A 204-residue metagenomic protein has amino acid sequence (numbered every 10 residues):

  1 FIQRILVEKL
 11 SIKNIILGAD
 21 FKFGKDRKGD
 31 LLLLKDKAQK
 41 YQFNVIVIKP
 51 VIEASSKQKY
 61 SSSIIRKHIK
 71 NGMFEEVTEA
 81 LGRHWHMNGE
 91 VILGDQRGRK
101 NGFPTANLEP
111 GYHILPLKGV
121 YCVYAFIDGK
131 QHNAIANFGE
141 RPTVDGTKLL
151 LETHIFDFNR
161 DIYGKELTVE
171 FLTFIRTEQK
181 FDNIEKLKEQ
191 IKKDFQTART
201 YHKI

Functional and structural regions predicted by a protein language model:
F1-Y41: N-terminal Rossmann-like or analogous alpha/beta NTP/dinucleotide-binding catalytic cores that position adenine
A19-F21, K49, T173-I175: Short, histidine-centered active-site or binding-site loop motifs used for metal coordination, general acid-base
L33, I64, E76, N183-K186: An acidic, carboxylate-rich microenvironment
A38-N137: Glycine-rich, Lys/Arg-enriched anion-binding loops that position phosphate/diphosphate groups for phosphoryl
I92-I204: Phosphate/ribose-recognition catalytic cores of enzymes acting on nucleotide-derived substrates
